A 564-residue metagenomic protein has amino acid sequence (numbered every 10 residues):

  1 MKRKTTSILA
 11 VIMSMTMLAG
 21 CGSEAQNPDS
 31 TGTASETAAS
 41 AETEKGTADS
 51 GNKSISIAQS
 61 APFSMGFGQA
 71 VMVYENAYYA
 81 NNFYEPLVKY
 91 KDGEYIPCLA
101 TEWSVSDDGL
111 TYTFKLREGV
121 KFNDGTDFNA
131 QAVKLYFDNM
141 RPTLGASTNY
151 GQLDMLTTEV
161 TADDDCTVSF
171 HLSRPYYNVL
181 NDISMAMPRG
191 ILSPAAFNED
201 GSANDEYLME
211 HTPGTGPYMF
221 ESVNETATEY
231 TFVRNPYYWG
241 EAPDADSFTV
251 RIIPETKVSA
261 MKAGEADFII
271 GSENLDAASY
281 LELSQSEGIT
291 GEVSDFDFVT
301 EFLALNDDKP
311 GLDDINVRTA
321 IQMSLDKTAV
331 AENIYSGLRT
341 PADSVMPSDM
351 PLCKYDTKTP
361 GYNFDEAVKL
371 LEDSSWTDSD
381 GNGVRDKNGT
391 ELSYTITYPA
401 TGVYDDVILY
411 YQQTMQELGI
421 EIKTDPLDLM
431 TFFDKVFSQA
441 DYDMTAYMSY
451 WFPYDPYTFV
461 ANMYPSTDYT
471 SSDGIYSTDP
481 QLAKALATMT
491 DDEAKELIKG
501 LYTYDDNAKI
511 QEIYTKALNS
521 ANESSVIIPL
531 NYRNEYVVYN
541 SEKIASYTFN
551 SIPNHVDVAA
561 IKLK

Functional and structural regions predicted by a protein language model:
A58-V105, D138, P213: N-terminal lobe/hinge region of extracytoplasmic solute-binding protein
T101-A146, S169, G311: Aromatic- and charge-enriched surface segment that lines or borders ligand/interaction sites
G151-N198: Surface-exposed binding/hinge segments that line and control ligand-binding clefts or catalytic entry sites
A186-P243, S247, F364-D365, K369: Gly/Pro-rich hinge or "lid" segments in bacterial periplasmic/extracellular proteins
E225, T377-W451, E535: Ligand/substrate-recognition segments at binding pockets and active sites
V233, D313-Q413, K562: Append "and occasionally in soluble cytosolic enzymes with long acidic Gly/Pro-rich linkers
R234-S279, E421-K423: Ligand-site clamp/hinge motif
S324-K354, V403-Q412, K435-K564: Detector for C-terminal structural segments
